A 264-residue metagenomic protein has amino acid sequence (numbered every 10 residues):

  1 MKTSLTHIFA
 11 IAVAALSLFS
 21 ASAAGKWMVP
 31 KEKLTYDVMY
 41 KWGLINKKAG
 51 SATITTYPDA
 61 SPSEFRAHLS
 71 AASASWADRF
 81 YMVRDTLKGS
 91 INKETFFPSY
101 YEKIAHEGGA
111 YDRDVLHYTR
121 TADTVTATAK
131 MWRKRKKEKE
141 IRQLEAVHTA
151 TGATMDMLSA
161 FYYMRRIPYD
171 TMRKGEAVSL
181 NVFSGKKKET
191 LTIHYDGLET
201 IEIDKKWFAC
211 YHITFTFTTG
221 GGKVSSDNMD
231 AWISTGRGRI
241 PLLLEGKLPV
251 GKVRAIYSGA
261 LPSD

Functional and structural regions predicted by a protein language model:
M1, G25, A129, R133-R135 (+1 more regions): Generic cytosolic/nucleocytoplasmic N-terminal low-complexity/intrinsically disordered segments
M1-A10: Bacterial N-terminal signal peptides that target proteins for export
H7, S17-L18, M172-R173: Compositionally biased, intrinsically disordered low-complexity regions
I11-S22: Hydrophobic h-region of N-terminal signal peptides that target proteins for export in Gram-negative bacteria
A23-A122, R166-D264: Acidic, serine/threonine-rich low-complexity disordered tracts
T121-F183: Active-site/ligand-binding surface loops and adjacent short beta/alpha elements that line catalytic pockets across
